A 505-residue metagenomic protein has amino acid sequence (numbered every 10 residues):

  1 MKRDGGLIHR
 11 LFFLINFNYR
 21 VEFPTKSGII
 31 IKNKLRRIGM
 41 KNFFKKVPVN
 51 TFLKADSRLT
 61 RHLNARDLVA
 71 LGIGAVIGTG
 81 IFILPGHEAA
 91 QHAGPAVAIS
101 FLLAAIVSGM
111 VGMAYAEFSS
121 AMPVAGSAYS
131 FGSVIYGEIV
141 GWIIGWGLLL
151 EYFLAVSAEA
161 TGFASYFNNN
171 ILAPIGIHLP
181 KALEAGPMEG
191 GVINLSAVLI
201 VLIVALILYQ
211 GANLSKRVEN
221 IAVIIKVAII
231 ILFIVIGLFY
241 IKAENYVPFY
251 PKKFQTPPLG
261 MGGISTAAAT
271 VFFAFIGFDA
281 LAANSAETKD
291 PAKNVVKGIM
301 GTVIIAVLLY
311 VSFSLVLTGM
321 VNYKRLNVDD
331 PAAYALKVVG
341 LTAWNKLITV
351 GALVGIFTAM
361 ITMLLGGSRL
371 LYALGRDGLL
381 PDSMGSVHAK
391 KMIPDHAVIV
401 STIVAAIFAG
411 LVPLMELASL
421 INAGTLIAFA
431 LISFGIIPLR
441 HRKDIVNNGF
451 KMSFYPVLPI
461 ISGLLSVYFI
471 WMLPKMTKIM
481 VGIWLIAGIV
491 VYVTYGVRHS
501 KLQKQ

Functional and structural regions predicted by a protein language model:
K32-G86, A90-P95, S108-M113, M122-A125 (+5 more regions): Membrane-interface "cap" regions at the ends of multi-pass membrane proteins
K54-L59, A98, I175-L195, I221-V350: Helix-loop-helix junctions that connect adjacent transmembrane segments in multi-pass membrane transporters
H62-G72, G137-L150, S196-I200, P257-V271 (+4 more regions): Select transmembrane alpha-helical segments in multipass membrane proteins
A65, N194-V198, K289-Y310, T342-N345 (+2 more regions): Loop-to-transmembrane helix boundary motifs in multi-pass membrane proteins
A89-A90, I99-S100, G109-V201, L206-Y209 (+2 more regions): Hydrophobic transmembrane alpha-helices that form the core helical bundles of multi-pass secondary transporters
A164, V192-A243, I299, I421-L431 (+2 more regions): Membrane-interface loop-to-helix entry segments
N169, I230-F233, L371, I421-N448 (+1 more regions): Hydrophobic alpha-helical segments of multi-pass membrane transport proteins
E189-V192, S383-D395, F429-K478, R498-K504: C-terminal membrane-solvent junction of multi-pass transporters and transport-like membrane proteins
